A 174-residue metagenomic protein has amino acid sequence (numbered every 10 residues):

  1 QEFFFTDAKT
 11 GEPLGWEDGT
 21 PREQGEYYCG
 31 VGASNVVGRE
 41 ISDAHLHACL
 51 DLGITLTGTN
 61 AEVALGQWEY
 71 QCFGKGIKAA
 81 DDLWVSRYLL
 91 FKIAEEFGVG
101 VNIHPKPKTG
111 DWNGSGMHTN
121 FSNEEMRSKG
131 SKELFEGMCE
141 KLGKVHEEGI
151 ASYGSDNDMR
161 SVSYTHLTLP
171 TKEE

Functional and structural regions predicted by a protein language model:
Q1-A61, A80, V85, V99: ATP/Mg2+-dependent ligation/transfer catalytic cores
E2-L14, A61-Q71, H104-E125: Histidine-centered divalent-metal-coordination microenvironment in nucleic-acid enzymes
F5, K108-W112, I150, D158-S163: Flexible loop/turn segments at secondary-structure boundaries
T55-N60, G98-K106, G149-N157: Flexible, glycine/charged-enriched surface loops at secondary-structure junctions
G74-K75: Intrinsically disordered, low-complexity linker/loop segments enriched in Gly/Pro and charged/polar residues
A80-C139: Acidic, glycine-rich loop-and-beta core segments that form the ion-binding/anion-interacting portion of active sites
F135-G154, R160-S163: A conserved active-site cap/scaffold subdomain adjacent to cofactor or substrate pockets
T165-T171: Conserved small/polar residues in nucleotide/adenosyl-binding loops
